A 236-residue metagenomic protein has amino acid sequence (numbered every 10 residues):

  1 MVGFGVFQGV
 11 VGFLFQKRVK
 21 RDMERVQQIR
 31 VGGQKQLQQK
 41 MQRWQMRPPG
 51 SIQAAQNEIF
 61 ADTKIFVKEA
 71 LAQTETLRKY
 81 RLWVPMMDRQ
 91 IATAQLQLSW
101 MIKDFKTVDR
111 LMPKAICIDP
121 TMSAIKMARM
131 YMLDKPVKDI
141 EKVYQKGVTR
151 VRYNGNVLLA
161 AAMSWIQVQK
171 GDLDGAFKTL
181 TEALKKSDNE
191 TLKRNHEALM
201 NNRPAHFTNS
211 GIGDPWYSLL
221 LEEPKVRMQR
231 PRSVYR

Functional and structural regions predicted by a protein language model:
V2-A92, L111-P113: N-terminal topogenic membrane-targeting module
S51-I59, Q97-L98, A128, W165: Tandem amphipathic alpha-helical repeat scaffolds
K64, I102, L133-D134, K170 (+1 more regions): Structural motif corresponding to the intra-repeat A-B loop/turn of tetratricopeptide repeats
V67-R78, F105-K114, V137-V151, L173-A183 (+1 more regions): Alpha-helical repeat scaffolds
W83-A162: Alpha-helical adaptor scaffolds
T149-R236: Long, non-transmembrane cytosolic or organellar matrix-exposed soluble domains/tails of integral membrane proteins
